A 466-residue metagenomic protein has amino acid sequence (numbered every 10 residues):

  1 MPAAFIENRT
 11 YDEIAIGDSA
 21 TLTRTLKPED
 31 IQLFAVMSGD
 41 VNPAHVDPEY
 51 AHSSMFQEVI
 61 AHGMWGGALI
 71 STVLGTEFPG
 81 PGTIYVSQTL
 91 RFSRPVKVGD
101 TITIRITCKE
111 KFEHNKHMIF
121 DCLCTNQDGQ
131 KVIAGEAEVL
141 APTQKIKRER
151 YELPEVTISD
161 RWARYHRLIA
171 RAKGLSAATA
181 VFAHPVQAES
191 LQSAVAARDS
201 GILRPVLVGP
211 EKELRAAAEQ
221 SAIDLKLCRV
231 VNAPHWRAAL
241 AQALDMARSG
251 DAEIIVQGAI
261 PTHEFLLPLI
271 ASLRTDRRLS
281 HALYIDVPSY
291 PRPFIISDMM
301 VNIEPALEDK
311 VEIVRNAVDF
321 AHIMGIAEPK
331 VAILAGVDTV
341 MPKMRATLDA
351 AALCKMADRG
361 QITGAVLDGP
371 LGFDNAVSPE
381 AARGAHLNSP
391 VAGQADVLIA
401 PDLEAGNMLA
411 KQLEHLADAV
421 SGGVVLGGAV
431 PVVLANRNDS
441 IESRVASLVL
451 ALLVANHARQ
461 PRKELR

Functional and structural regions predicted by a protein language model:
P2-I16, K97-S159: HotDog/MaoC-like acyl-thioester-processing domains
P2-T83, S87, I146: Hot-dog-fold acyl-thioester-processing enzymes
G17, F34, G63, I70 (+7 more regions): Buried hydrophobic positions in well-ordered alpha/beta secondary-structure cores of metabolic enzymes
T21-T23, T89, A134-E138: Well-ordered beta-strand positions in beta-sheet-rich domains
T72, F92-R94, C108-E110, N126 (+1 more regions): A residue-level detector for short acidic-glycine micro-motifs
T76-D100, I104: Mid-chain, well-packed structural core segment of small domains
S93, L123, L334-G336: Short loop/turn motifs enriched for small/polar and acidic residues
I158-V206, E211-V391, D396-R466: Anion-binding alpha/beta catalytic cores of soluble intermediary-metabolism enzymes, centered on
